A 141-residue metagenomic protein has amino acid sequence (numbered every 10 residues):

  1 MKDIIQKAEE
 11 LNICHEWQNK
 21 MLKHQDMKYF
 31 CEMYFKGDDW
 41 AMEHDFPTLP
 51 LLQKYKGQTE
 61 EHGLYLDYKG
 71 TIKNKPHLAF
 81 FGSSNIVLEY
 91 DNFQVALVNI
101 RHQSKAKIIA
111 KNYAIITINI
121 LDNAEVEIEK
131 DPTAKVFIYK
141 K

Functional and structural regions predicted by a protein language model:
M1-H102, K107-K141: Short, glycine-biased loop/turn motifs at secondary-structure junctions and in low-complexity Ser/Thr/Pro-rich termini
